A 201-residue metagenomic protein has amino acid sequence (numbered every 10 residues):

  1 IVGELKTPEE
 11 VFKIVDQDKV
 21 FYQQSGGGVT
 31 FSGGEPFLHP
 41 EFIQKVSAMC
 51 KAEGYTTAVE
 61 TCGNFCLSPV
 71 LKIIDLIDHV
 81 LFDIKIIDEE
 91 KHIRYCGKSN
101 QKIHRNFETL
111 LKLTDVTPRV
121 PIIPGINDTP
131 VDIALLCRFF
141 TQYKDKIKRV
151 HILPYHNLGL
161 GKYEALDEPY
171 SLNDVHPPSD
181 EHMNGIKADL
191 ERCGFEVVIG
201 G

Functional and structural regions predicted by a protein language model:
I1-L5: Iron-sulfur cluster-binding cysteine motifs and their immediate structural context in ferredoxin-like electron-transfer
F12, D16-A165: Conserved AdoMet/S-adenosylmethionine-binding subsite of the radical SAM
I93, L172-N184: A short acidic, glycine-rich active-site loop that binds or catalyzes chemistry on phosphate/adenosine moieties
E164-N173: Short glycine/proline- and charge-enriched loop/turn segments that cap or connect secondary-structure elements
E181-G201: A cross-taxonomic marker for long C-terminal extensions/tails that follow the last structured domain
